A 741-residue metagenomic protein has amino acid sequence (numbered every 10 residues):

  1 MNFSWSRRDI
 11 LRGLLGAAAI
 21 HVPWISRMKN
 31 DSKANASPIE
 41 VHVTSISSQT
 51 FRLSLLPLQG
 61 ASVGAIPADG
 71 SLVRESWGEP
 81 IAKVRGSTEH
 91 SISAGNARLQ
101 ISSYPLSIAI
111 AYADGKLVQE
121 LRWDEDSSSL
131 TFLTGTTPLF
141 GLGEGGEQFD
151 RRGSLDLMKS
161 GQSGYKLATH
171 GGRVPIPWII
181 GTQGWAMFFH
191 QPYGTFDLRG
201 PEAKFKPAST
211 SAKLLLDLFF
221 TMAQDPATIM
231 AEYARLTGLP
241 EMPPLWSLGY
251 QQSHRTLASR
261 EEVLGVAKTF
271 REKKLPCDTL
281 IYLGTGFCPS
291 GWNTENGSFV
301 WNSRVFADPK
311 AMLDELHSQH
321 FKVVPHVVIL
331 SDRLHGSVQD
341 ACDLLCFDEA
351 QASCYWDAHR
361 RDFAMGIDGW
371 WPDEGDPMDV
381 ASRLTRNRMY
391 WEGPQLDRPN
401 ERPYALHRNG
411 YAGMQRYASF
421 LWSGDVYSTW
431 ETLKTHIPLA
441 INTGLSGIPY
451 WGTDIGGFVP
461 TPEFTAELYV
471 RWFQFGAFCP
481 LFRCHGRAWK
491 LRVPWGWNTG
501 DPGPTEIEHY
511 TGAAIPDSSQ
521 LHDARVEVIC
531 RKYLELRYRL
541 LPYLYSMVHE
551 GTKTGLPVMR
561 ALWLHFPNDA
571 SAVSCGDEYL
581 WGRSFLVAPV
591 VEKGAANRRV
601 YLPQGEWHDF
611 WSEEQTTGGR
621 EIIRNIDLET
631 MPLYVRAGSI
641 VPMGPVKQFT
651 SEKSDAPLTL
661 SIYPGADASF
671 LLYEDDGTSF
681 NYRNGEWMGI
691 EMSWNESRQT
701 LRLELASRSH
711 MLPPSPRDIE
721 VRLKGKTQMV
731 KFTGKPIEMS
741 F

Functional and structural regions predicted by a protein language model:
M1-W246, R255, R260-E262, A267-K268 (+6 more regions): N-terminal accessory segment at the very beginning of proteins
K116-E629: Catalytic-domain carbohydrate-binding cleft regions of carbohydrate-active enzymes
P632: Long, structured stretches of catalytic cores involved in phosphate-ester chemistry, encompassing
